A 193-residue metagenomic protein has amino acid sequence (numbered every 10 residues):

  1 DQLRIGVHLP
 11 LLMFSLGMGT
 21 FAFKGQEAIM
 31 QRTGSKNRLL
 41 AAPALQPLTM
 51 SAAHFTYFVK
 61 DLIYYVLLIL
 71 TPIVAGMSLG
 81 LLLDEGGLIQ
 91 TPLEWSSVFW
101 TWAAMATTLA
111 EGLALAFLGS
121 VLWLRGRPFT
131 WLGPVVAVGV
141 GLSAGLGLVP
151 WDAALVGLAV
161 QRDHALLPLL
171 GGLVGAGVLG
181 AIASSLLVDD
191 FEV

Functional and structural regions predicted by a protein language model:
D1-L40, T49-V193: Hydrophobic alpha-helical transmembrane segments of membrane proteins
